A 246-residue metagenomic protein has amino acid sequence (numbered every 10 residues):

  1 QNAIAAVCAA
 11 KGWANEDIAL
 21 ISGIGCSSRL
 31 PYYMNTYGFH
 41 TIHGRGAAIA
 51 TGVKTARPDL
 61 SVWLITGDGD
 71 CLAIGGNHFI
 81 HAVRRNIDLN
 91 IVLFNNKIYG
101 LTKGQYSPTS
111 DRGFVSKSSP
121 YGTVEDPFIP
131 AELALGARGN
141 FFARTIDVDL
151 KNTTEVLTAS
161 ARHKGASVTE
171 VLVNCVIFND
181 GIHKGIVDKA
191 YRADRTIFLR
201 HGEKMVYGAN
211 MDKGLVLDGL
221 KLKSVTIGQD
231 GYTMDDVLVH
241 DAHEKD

Functional and structural regions predicted by a protein language model:
N2-A6, A10-G12, E16-S28, I42-G44 (+2 more regions): Metallocofactor- and cofactor-centric catalytic cores in central/energy metabolism, strongly enriched
A19-S22, L64, I91-F94, F142-I146 (+1 more regions): General beta-strand structural signal in soluble alpha/beta enzymes
I24-G100, N152-T154: Thiamine diphosphate
Y37-F39, A82, S107-D111, S160 (+1 more regions): Short, hinge-like loop/turn segments at secondary-structure boundaries
D59, S107-R162: Conserved thiamine diphosphate
G76-V83, L101-F114, L133: Active-site-proximal loop->helix
F141-F198: ATP/pyrophosphate-binding catalytic subdomain of soluble kinases
I177-D246: Flexible, low-complexity linker and terminal segments
